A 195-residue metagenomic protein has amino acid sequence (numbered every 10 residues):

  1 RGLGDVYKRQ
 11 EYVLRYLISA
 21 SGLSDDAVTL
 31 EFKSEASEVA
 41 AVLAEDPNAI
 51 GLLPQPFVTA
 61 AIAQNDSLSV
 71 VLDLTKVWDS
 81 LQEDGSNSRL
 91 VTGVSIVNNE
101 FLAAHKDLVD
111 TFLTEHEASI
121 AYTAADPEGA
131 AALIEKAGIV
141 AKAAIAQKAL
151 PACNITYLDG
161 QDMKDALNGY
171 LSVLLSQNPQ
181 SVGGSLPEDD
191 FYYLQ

Functional and structural regions predicted by a protein language model:
G2-Y7: Short, small-residue-biased leader/transition segments that mark boundaries at the very start of proteins
K8, L74-W78, G138: Short glycine-enriched loops at secondary-structure junctions
Q10-F32, A41, P47, A60-S67 (+1 more regions): Ligand-binding cleft/hinge of the Venus flytrap
D25-T29, G138-A149, S181-E188: Short, surface-exposed acidic
E38-L133: Pocket-lining segment of extracytoplasmic ligand-binding domains
L102-Q177: Secondary-structure end/capping motifs
N168-Q195: Conserved C-terminal helix/tail region of periplasmic/extracytoplasmic solute-binding proteins
